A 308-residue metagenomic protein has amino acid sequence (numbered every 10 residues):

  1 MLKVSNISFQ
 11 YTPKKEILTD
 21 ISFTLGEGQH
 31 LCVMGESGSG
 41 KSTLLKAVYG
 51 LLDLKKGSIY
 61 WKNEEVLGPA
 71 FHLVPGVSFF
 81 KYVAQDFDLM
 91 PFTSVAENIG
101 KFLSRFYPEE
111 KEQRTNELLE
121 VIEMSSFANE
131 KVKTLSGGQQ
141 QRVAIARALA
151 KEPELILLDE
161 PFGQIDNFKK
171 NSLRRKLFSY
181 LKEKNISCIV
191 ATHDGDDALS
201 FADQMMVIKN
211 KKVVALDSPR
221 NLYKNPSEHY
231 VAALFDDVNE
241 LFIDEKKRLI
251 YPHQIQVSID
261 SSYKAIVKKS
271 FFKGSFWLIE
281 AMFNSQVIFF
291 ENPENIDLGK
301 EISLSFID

Functional and structural regions predicted by a protein language model:
Y49: Helix-to-loop junction immediately C-terminal to a conserved catalytic motif
V66-K81, R105: ABC ATPase NBD coupling module
E110-F127, S179: Conserved ABC ATPase "signature" region
K131-L135, Q139-Q141: Conserved ABC ATPase signature
A150-E154: A short, proline-enriched helix->beta-strand linker immediately N-terminal to the Walker B motif in ABC-type P-loop
N210-K211: Conserved ABC ATPase "signature" C-loop
K247-D308: Non-catalytic connector elements of ABC transporters
